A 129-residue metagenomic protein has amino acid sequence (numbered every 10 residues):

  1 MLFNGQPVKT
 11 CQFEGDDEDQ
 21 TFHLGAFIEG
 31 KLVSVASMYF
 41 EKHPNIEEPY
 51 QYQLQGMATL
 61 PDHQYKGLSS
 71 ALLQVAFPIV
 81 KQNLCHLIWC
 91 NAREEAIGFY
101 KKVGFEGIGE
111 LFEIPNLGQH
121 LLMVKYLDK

Functional and structural regions predicted by a protein language model:
M1-E14, E18-L32, K129: Short amphipathic alpha-helix that is part of the acyltransferase structural core
T10, T21-G25, V35, G56 (+2 more regions): Short hydrophobic/aromatic beta-strand element in the GNAT-like acyltransferase core that lines or flanks the acyl-donor
G25, K31-K42, Q53-A58: Conserved beta-strand in the GNAT
E41-L54, Q64, L117: A conserved beta-turn-beta hairpin within the catalytic core of GNAT-like acetyltransferases that forms part
T59, Y65-P78: Conserved acetyl-CoA-binding loop-helix of GNAT-fold acetyltransferases
L73, V80-A92: Conserved GNAT acetyl-CoA-binding A-motif
W89-N91, E106-L122: Conserved catalytic-core motifs of GNAT/GCN5-like acyltransferases
Y100, F105: Conserved active-site tyrosine of GNAT-family acetyltransferases
